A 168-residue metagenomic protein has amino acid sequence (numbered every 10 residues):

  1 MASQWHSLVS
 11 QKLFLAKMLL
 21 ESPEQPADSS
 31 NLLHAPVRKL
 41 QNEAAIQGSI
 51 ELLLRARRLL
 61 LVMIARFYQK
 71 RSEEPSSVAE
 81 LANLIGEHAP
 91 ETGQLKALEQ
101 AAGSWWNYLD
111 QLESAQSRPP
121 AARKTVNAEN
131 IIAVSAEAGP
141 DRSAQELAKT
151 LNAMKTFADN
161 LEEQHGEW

Functional and structural regions predicted by a protein language model:
M1, L33-R38, S76-S77, S143 (+1 more regions): Alpha-helix capping and helix-coil boundary motifs
M1-A44: Charged alpha-helical initiation segments
K12-S22, P26, L52, L59 (+2 more regions): Amphipathic, well-ordered alpha-helical segments in soluble domains
P23-P26, S30, K70, P119 (+2 more regions): Hydrophobic stripe of amphipathic alpha-helices that form coiled-coil interfaces
Q25-L33, L61-L81: Short acidic alpha-helical/loop segments enriched in Asp/Glu that coordinate divalent cations
A45-A65: Short, hydrophobic, well-ordered secondary-structure elements
A79-W168: Acidic, Ser/Thr/Gly/Pro-rich intrinsically disordered interaction regions
